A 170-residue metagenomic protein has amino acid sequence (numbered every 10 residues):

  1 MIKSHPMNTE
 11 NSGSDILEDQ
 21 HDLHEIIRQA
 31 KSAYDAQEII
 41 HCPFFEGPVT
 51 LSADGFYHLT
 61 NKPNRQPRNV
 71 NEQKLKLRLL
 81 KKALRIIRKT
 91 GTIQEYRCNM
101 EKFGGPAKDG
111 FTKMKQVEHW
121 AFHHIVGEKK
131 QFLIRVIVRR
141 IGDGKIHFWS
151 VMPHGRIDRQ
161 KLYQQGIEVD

Functional and structural regions predicted by a protein language model:
M1-D170: Ribonuclease/tRNase effector modules and their secretory precursors
